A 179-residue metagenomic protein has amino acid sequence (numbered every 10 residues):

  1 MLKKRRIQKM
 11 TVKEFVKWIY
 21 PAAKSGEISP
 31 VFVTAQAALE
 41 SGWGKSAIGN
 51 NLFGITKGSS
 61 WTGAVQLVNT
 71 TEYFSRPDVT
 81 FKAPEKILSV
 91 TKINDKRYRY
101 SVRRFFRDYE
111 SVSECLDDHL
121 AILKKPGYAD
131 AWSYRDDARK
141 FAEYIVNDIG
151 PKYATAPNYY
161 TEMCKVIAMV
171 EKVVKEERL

Functional and structural regions predicted by a protein language model:
L2-L179: Catalytic cores of secreted/periplasmic lytic hydrolases that degrade extracellular macromolecules
